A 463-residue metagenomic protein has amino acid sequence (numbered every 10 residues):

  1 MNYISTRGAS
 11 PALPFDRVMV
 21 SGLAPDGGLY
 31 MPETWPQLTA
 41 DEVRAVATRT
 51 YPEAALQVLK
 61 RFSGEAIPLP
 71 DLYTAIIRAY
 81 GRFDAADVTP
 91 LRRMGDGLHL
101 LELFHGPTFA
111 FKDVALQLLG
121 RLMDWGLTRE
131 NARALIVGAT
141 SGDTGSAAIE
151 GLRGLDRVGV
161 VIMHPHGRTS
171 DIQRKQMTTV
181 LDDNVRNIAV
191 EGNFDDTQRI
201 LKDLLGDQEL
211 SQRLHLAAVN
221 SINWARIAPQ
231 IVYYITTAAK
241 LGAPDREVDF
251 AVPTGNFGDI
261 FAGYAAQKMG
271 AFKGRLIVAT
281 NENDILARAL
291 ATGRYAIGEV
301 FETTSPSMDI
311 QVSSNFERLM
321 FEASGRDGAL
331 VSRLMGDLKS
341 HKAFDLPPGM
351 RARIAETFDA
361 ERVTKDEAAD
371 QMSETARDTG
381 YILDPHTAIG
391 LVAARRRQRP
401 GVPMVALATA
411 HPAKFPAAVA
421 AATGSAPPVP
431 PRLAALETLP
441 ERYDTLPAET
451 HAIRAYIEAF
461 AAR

Functional and structural regions predicted by a protein language model:
M1-R463: PLP-dependent amino-acid enzyme catalytic core
